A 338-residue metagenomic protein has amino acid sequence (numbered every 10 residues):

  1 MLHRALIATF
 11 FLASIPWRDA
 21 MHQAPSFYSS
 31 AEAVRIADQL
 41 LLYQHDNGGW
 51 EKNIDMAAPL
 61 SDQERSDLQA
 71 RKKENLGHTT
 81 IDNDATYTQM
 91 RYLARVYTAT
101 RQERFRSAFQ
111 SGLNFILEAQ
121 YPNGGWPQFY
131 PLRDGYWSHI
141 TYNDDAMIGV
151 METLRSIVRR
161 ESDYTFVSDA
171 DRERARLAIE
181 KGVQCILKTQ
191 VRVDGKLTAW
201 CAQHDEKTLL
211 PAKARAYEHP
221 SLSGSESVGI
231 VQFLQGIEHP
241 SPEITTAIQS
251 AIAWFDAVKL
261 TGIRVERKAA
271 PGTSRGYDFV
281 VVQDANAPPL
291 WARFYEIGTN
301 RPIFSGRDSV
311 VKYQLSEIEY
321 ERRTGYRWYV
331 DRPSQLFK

Functional and structural regions predicted by a protein language model:
A5-L12: Sec-dependent N-terminal signal peptides
I15-I36, S156-K181, K207-A214, E218 (+1 more regions): Terminal, non-catalytic domain-edge segments
A20-M21, D82-R95, N143-V158, L222-G236: Well-ordered alpha-helical segments within folded domains of soluble proteins
P25-S26, A70-A85, D134-M147, K213-E226: Solvent-exposed loop and edge beta-strand segments that line ligand/cofactor-binding and catalytic clefts
V34-Y87, Y92: N-terminal carbohydrate-binding/catalytic regions of secreted carbohydrate-active enzymes
R35-G48, A108-G125, R176-G195, A247-R264: Long, well-ordered core segments of solenoidal/helical folds
W50-E51, D55-A57, Q63-K73, P122-R133 (+1 more regions): Intrinsic, low-complexity N-terminal interaction/targeting segments
R106, Q110-L113, L117, D134 (+2 more regions): Eukaryote-skewed repeat-based solenoidal scaffolds used as protein-protein interaction platforms, primarily
